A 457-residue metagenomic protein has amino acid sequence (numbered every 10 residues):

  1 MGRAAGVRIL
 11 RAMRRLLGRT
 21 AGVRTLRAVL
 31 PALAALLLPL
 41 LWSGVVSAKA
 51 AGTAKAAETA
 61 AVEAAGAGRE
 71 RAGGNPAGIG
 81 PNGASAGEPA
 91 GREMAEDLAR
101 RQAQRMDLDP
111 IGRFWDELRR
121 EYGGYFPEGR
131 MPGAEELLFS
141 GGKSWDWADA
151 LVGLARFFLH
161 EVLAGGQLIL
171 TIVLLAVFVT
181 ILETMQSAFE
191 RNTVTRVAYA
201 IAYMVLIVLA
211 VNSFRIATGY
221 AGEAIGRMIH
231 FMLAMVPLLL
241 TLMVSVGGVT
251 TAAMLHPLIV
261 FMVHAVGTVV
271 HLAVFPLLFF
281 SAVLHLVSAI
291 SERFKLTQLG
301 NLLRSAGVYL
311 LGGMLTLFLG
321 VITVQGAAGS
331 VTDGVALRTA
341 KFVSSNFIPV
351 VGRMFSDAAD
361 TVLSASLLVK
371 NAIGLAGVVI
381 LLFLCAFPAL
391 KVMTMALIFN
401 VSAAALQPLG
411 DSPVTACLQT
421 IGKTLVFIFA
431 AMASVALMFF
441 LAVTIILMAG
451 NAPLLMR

Functional and structural regions predicted by a protein language model:
M13, L26-A28, L40-L175, T180 (+13 more regions): Gly/Ser-rich, low-complexity
T20, F158-I169, M228-M235, V266-A273 (+6 more regions): Loop-to-transmembrane-helix entry motif
S187-N192, E292-G307, Q407-T415: Membrane interface segments of multi-pass transport proteins and intramembrane proteases
A200-S213, M232-V249, V269-S281, L286: Mid-bilayer segments of alpha-helical transmembrane spans in multi-pass integral membrane proteins that mediate
L255-I380, L384: Generic multipass alpha-helical transmembrane bundles of integral membrane proteins
N371-S412, T420: Helical hairpin unit composed of two closely spaced alpha helices linked by a short loop
K391-F399, A403-Q407, D411, V426 (+1 more regions): Membrane-helix cytosolic exit motif
